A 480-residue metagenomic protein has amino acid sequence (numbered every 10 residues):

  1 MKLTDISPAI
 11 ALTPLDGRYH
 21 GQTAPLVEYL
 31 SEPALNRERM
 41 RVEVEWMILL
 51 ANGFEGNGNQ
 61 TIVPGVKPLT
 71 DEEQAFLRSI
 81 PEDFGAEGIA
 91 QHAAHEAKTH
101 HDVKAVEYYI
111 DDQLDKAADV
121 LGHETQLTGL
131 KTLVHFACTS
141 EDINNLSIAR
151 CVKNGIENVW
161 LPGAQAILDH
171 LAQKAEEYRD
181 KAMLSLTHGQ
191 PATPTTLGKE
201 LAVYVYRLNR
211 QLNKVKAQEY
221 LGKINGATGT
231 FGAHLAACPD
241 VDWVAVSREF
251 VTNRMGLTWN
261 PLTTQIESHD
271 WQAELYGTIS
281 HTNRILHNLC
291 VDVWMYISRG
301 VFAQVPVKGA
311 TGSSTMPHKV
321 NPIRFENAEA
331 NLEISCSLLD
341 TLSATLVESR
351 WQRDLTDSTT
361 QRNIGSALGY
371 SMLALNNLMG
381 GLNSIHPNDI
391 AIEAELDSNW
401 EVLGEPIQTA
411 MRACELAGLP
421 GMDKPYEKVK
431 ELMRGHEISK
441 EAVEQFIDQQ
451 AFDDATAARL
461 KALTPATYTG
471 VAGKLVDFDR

Functional and structural regions predicted by a protein language model:
K2-F231, C238, D242-F250, G312-S313 (+5 more regions): A helix-coil-helix interface module used to build multimeric assemblies and to scaffold catalytic/cofactor sites
K2-R37, V63-V66, H95-H100, G300-F302 (+1 more regions): Glycine-rich cofactor/substrate-binding loops
E96-V103, A164-L171, A175, L201-V215 (+4 more regions): Alpha-helical transition-metal enzyme core signature, strongest for iron centers
A117, K174, Y178-K181, V215-Q218 (+7 more regions): Hydrophobic stripe of amphipathic alpha-helices that form coiled-coil interfaces
S140, L235-P239, R254, W259-I266 (+3 more regions): A structural signal for small-residue-enriched, beta-sheet-centric alpha/beta enzyme cores and oligomeric scaffold folds
V152-K153, W160, L201, S268 (+4 more regions): Amphipathic alpha-helical coiled-coil segments and their boundaries
G155, K199, A273-H281, I407-L416: Short, well-ordered beta-strand elements within core beta-sheets of diverse protein domains
P239-A330, C336: Acidic, glycine-rich loop-and-beta core segments that form the ion-binding/anion-interacting portion of active sites
